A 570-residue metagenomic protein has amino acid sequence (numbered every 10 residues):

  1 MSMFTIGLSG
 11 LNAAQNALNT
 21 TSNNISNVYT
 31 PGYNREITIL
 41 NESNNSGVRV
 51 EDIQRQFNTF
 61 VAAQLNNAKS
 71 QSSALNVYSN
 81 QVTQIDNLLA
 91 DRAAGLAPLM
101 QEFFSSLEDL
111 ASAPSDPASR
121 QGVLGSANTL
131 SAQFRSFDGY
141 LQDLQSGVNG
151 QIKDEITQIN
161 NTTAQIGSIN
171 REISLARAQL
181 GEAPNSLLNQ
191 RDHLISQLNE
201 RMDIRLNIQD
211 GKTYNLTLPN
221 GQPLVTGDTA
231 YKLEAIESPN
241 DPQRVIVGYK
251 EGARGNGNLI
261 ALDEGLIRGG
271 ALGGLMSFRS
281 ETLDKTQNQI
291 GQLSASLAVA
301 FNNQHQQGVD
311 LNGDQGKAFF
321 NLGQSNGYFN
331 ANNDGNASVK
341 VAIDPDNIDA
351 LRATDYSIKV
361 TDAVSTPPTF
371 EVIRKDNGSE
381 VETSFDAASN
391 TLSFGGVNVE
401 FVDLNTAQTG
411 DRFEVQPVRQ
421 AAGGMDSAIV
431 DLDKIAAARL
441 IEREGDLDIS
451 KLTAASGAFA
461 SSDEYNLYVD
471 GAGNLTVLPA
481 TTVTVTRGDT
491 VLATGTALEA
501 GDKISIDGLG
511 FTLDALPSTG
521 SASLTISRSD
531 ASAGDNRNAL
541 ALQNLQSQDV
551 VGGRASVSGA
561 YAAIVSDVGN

Functional and structural regions predicted by a protein language model:
M1-N570: S/T-rich, low-complexity, solvent-exposed segments of bacterial secretion/appendage proteins
